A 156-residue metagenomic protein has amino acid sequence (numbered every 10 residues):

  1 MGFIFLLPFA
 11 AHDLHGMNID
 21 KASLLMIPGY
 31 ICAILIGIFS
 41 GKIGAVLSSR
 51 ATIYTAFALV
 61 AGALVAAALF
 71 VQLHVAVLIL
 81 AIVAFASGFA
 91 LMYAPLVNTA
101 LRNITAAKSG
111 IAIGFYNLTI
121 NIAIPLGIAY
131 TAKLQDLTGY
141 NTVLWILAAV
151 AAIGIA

Functional and structural regions predicted by a protein language model:
M1-A156: 12-transmembrane solute porter fold
